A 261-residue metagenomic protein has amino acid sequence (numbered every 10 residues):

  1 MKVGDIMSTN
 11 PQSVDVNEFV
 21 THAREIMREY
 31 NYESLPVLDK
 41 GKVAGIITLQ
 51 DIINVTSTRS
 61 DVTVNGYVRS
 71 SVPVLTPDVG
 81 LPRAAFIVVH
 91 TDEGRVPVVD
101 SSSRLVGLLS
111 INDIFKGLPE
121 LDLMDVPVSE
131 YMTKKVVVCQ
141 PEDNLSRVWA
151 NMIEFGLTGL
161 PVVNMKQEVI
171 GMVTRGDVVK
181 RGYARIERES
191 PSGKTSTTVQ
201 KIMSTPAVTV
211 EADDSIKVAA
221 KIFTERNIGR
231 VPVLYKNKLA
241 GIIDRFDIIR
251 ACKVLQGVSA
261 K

Functional and structural regions predicted by a protein language model:
M1-I47, V79-P82: Hydrophobic, helix-prone linear segments
M1-N10, T48-V74, L81, A85-V89 (+7 more regions): Tandem CBS (Bateman) regulatory domains
M27, L35-T48, V88, V96-N112 (+4 more regions): A glycine-centered beta-loop-beta connector
E93: Acidic/glycine-rich phosphate/pyrophosphate-binding loops and surrounding catalytic core that coordinate Mg2+
D100, Y131-M132, Q140-E142, N164-M165: Short, surface-exposed recognition loops or helix-turn segments adjacent to catalytic cores
P141, S146-R147, G156-N164: Transmembrane alpha-helical segments that form core, pore/gating elements of small-molecule transporters/exporters
I228: Asp-centered catalytic/switch region of ABC-type ATPase nucleotide-binding domains
